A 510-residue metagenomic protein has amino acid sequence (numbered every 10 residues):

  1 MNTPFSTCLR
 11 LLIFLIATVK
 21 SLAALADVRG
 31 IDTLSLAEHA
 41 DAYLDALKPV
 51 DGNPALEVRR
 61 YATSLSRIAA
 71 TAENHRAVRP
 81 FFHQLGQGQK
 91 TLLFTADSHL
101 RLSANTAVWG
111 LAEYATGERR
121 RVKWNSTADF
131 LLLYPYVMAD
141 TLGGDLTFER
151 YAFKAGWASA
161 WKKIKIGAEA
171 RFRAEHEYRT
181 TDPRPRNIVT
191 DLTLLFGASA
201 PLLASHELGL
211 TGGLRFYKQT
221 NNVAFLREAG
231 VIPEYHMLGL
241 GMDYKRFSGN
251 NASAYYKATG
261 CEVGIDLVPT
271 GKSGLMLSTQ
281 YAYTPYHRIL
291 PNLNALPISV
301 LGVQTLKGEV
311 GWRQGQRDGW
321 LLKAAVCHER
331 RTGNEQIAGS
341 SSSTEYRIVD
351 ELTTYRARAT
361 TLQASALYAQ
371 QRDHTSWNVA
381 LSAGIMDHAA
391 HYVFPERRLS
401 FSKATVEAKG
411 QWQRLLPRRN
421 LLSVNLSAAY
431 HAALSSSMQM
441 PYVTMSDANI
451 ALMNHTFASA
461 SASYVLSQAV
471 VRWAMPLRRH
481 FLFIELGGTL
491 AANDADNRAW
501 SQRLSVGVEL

Functional and structural regions predicted by a protein language model:
L22-R120: N-terminal, post-signal peptide beta-strand-biased segments of exported outer-membrane/organellar beta-barrel and other
R29-D32, R498-L510: Outer-membrane beta-barrel "beta-signal"
L56, V78-Q84, R121-T127, Y178-P185 (+9 more regions): Outer-membrane beta-barrel translocator domains and adjoining extracellular loop/strand segments of Gram-negative
R60-I68, A104-G110, K162-A168, A204-L210 (+7 more regions): Outer-envelope beta-barrel architecture signal
A70-R76, Y114-E118, W161-K163, F172-H176 (+10 more regions): Transmembrane beta-strands of outer-membrane beta-barrel pores
G88-F94, T147-F153, P183-L192, K257-V263 (+8 more regions): Residues that define the transmembrane beta-barrel architecture of outer-membrane proteins
F94-L100, F153-S159, L194-A200, L214 (+9 more regions): Residues on the lipid-exposed face of transmembrane beta-strands in outer-membrane beta-barrel proteins
M242-L381: Long, internal scaffold/assembly segments composed of regular secondary structure
